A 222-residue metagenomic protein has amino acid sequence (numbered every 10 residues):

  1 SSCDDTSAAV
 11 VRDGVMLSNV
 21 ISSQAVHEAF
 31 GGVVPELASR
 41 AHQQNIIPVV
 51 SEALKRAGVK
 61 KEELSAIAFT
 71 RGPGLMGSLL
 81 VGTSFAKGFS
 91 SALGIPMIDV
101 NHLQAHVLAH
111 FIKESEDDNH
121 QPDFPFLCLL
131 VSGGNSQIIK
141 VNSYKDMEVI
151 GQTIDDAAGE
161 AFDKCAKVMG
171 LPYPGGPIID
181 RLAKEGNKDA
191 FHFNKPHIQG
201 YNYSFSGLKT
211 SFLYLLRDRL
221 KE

Functional and structural regions predicted by a protein language model:
S1-P73, H102, H106: N-terminal beta-alpha supersecondary unit
S1-S2, L17-N19, P122-D123, V131 (+1 more regions): A short helix-loop
K60-E63, F85-H102, A109-F111: Nucleotide and nucleotide-moiety/phosphate-recognizing core
A66-A68, S78, Q121, F126-L130: Short glycine-aspartate micro-motif
F69-L93, I112-K113: Short Gly/Thr/Asp-enriched flexible loops that form oxyanion-binding sites at enzyme active sites
T70, V81, M97-A105, L130-V131 (+1 more regions): Active-site nucleophile and cofactor-binding loops and adjacent substrate-binding regions of central metabolic enzymes
V100-F126: Conserved phosphate-binding catalytic cores of ATP/NTP-utilizing and phosphoryl-transfer enzymes
